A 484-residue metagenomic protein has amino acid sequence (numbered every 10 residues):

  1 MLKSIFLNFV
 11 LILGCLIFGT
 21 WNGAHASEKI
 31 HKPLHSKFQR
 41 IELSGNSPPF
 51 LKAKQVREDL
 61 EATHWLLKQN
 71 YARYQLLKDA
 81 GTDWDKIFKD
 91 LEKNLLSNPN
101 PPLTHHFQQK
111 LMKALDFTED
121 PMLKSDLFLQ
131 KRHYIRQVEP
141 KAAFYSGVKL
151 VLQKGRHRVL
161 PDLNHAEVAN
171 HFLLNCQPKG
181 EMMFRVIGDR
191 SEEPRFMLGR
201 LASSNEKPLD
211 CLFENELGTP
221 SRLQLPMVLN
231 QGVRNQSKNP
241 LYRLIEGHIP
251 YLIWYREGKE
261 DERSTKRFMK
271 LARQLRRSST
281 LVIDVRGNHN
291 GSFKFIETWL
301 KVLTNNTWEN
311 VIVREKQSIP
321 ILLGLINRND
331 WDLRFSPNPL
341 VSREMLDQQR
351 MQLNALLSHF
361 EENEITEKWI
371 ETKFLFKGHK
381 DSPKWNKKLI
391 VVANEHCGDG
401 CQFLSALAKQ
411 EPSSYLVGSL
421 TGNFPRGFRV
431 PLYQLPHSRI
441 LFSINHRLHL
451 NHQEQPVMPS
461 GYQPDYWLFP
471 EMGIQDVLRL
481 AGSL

Functional and structural regions predicted by a protein language model:
L2-A24: Classical Sec-dependent N-terminal signal peptides that target proteins to the secretory pathway
S27-K316, L323-D332, K388, Y415 (+6 more regions): Flexible, low-complexity junctional segments that flank or bridge functional domains
E257-E262, E367-W369, A393-N394: Short, flexible loop segments at the rims of nucleotide/cofactor-binding pockets, characterized by
K270-L271, K377-K380, L407-K409: Mature extracellular/periplasmic domains of secretome proteins
F295-K373, K377-K380: A substrate-binding/cap region within the structured catalytic cores of diverse enzymes
L340-S358, H446-W467: Extended, charge-rich low-complexity interaction segments
K377-V392: Short, conserved helix/loop micro-motifs enriched in His/Cys and acidic residues
K388-Q410, Y415-N423: Extended C-terminal subregions enriched in glycine
